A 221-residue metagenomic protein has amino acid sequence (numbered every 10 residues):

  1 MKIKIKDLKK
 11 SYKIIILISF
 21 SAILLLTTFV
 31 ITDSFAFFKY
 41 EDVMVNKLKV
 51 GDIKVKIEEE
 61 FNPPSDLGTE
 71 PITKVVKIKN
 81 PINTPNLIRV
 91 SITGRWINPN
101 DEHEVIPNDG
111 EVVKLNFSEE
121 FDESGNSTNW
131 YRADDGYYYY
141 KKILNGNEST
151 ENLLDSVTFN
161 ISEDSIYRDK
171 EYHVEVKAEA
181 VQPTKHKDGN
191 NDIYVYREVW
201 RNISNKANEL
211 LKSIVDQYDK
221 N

Functional and structural regions predicted by a protein language model:
K2-I5, S21, T28-V30, F37-N221: Surface-exposed, hydrophilic segments of mature proteins
K6-S21: N-terminal Sec-pathway targeting helices
